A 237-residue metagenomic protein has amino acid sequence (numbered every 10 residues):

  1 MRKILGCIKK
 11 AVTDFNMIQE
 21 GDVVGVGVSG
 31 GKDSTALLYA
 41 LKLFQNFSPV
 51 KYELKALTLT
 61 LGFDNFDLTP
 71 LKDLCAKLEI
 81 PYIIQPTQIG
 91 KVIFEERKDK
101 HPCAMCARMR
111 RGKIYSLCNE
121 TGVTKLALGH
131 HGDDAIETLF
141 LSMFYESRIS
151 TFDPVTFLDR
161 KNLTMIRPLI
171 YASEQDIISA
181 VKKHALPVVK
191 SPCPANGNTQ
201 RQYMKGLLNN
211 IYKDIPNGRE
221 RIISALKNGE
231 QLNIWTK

Functional and structural regions predicted by a protein language model:
M1, A107, G197-Q200, M204 (+2 more regions): Generic structural signal for well-ordered, non-membrane alpha-helical segments in soluble metabolic enzymes
M1-E137, Y145, Q175-K183: ATP-dependent adenylation/nucleotidyltransferase module used to activate substrates
C7, A11, L207-N210, A225: Residues that form generic nucleotide/phosphate-binding pockets
M17, G197, Y212-P216, Q231: Alpha-helix boundary/capping and short turn/kink residues
L54, D133-K213: Catalytic subdomain that performs nucleotidyl-dependent activation
L61, A195, L226: Glycine-rich beta-alpha junction loops
I93-E96, Q200-Q202, Q231-I234: Short, solvent-exposed polar/charged micro-motifs at secondary-structure junctions
N217-K237: A short, charged, Gly/Pro-tolerant segment at domain boundaries
